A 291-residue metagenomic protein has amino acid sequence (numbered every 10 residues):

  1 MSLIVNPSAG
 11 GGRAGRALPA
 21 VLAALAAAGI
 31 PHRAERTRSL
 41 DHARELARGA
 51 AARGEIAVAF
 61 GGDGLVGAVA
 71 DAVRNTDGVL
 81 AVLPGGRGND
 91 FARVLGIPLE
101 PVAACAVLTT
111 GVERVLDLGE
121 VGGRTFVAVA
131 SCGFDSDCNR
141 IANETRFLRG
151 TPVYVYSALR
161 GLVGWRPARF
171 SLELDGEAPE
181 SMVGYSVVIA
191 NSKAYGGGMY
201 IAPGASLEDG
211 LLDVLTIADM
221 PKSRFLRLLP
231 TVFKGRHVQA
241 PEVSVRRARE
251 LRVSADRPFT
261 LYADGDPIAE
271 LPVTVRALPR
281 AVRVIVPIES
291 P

Functional and structural regions predicted by a protein language model:
M1-A57, G67, A103, V284 (+1 more regions): ATP/NTP phosphate-donor binding region
P7, F60-G62, L83-G85: Glycine-rich beta-strand-to-loop/alpha-helix junction loops that act as flexible
A28, T37, R74-Y185: Catalytic core of DAGKc-family lipid kinases
A43, D63, V187: Short conserved active-site loop signatures built around small residues
S131, D135, V188-A202, P267: Glycine-rich phosphate/pyrophosphate-binding beta-alpha loops
E144-V153, I189, G197, P203-L226: Gly/Ser/Thr-rich active-site loops/lids in small-molecule metabolic enzymes that frequently grip phosphoryl groups
R166-A168, V183-Y185, E208-D213, R247-L251: A generic structural signal for short beta-strands and their flanking turns/coil linkers
L174-G176, S206, T216-P291: ATP/nucleoside-binding phosphotransfer catalytic cores, i.e., glycine-rich phosphate-binding loops
